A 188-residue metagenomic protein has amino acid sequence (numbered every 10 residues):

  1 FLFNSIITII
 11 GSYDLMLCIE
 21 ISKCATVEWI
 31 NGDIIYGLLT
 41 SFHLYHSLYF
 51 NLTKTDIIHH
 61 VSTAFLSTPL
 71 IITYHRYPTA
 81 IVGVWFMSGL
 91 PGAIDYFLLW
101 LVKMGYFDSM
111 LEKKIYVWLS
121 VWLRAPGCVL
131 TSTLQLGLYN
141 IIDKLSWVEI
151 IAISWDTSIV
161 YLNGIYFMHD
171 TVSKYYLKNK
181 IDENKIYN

Functional and structural regions predicted by a protein language model:
F1-T53, A152-N188: N-terminal signal-anchor/initial transmembrane insertion module of eukaryotic multi-pass membrane proteins
N4-T8, H59-S67, S120-L136: Core segments of transmembrane alpha-helices that mediate helix-helix packing or line hydrophobic substrate/ligand
D14, S47, A93, F97 (+4 more regions): Hydrophobic membrane-targeting alpha-helices
L15-N31, L70-A80, L138-A152: Helix-coil boundary and interhelical linker segments in multi-pass alpha-helical membrane proteins
A25, A64, A80, A93 (+2 more regions): A sequence-composition feature that detects small, non-aromatic residues
I34-M110: Membrane-proximal helix-loop-helix units in multi-pass membrane proteins
F107-Y187: C-terminal transmembrane module of eukaryotic multi-pass membrane proteins
